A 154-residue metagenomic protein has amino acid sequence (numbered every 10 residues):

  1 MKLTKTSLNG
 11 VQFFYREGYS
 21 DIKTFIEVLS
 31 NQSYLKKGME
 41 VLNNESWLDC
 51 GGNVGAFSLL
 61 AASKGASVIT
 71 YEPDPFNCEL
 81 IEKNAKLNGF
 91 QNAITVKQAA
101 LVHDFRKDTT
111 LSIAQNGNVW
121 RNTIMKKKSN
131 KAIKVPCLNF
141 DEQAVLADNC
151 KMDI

Functional and structural regions predicted by a protein language model:
M1-I154: Phosphate/nucleotide-binding beta-alpha loop and adjacent structural elements of enzyme active sites
